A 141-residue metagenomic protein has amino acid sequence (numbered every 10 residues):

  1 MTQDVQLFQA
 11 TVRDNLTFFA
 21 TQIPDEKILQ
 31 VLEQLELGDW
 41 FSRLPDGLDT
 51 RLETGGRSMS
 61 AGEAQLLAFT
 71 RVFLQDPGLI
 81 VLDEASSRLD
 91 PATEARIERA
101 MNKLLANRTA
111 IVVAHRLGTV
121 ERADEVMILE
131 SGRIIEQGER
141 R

Functional and structural regions predicted by a protein language model:
R13-T54, N107: ABC ATPase nucleotide-binding domain helical subdomain, centered on the C-loop/LSGGQ "ABC signature"
L74-G78, N107: A short, proline-enriched helix->beta-strand linker immediately N-terminal to the Walker B motif in ABC-type P-loop
I80-D83: Catalytic Walker B motif of ABC-type/P-loop ATPase nucleotide-binding domains
K103-A114, V120: Conserved catalytic loops of ABC-family nucleotide-binding domains
R122-I128: Conserved catalytic segment of ABC-fold P-loop ATPases
Q137-G138: ABC ATPase "signature
